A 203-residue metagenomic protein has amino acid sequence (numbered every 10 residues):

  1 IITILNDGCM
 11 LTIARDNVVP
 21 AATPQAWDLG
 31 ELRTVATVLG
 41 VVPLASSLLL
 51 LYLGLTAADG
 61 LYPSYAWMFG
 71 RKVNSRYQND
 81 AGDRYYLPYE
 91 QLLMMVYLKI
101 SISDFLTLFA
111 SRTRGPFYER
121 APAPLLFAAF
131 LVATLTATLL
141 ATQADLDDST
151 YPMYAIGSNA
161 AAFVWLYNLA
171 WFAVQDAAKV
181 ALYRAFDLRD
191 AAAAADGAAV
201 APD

Functional and structural regions predicted by a protein language model:
I1-D203: C-terminal transmembrane helices and immediately adjacent loops/tails of multi-pass membrane transport proteins
